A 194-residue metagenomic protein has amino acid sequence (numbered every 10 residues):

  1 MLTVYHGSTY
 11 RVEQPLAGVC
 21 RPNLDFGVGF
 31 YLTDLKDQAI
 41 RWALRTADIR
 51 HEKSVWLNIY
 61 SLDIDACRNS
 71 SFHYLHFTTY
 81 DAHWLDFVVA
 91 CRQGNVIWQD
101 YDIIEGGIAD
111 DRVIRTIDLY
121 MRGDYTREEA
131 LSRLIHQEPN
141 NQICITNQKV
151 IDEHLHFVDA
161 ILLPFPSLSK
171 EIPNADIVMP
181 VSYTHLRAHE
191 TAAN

Functional and structural regions predicted by a protein language model:
L2, L16-F30, D34-V96: ADP-ribosyltransferase catalytic core
G7-E13, T191: Short polar catalytic/cofactor-binding loops
L75-L162: Active-site-proximal loop/hinge segments that shape catalytic or ion-binding/gating pockets
L168-A175: Active-site-proximal polar cores
P180-S182: Acidic, proline/serine/threonine- and glycine-rich low-complexity intrinsically disordered segments
T184-T191: Conserved small/polar residues in nucleotide/adenosyl-binding loops
